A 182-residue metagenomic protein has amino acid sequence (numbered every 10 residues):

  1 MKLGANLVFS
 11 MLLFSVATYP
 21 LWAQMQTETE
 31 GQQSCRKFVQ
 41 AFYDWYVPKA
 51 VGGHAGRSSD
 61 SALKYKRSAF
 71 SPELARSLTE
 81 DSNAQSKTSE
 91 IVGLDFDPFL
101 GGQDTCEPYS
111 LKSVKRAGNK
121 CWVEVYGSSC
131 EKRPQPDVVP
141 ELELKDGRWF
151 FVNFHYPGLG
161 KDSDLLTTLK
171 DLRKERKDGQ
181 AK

Functional and structural regions predicted by a protein language model:
M1-F9: Bacterial N-terminal signal peptides that target proteins for export
V8-T18: Bacterial N-terminal signal peptides
P20-M25: Boundary at the C-terminal end of the N-terminal hydrophobic targeting segment
T27-S34, P134, E141: Extracytoplasmic/periplasmic, Sec-exported soluble proteins
G31-V51: Short, aromatic-enriched amphipathic alpha-helices that serve as compact interaction elements
A50-A62: Surface-exposed patches in mature extracellular/periplasmic domains of secreted proteins
A69-R133: Surface-exposed, charged secondary-structure patches
R116-Y126, C130-D137, K145, V152-K182: Low-complexity, intrinsically disordered terminal/linker segments enriched in charged and Gly/Pro repeats
